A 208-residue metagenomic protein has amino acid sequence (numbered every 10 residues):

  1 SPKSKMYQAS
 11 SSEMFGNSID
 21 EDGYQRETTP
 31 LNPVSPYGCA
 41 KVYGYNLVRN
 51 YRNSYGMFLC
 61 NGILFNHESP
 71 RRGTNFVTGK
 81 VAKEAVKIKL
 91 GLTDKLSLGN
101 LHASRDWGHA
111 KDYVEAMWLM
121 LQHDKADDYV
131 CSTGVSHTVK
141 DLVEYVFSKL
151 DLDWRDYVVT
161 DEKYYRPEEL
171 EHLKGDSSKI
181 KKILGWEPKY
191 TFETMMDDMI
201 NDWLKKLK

Functional and structural regions predicted by a protein language model:
S1-S35: Conserved Rossmann-fold NAD(P)-dependent oxidoreductase catalytic core, especially the SDR/UDP-sugar
S1-Y7, G56-F58, T93-K95, A126: Active-site loop of short-chain dehydrogenase/reductase
S18-Y24, V42, N46-L121, G134-L150: NAD(P)-dependent short-chain dehydrogenase/reductase
P36, T74, T78, A110 (+3 more regions): Amphipathic alpha-helical segment in the mid-to-C-terminal domain of diverse UDP/GDP-sugar glycosyltransferases
Y37, K41: Active-site YXXXK catalytic motif of short-chain dehydrogenase/reductase
L96, N100, D127-Y129, H137-E144 (+2 more regions): C-terminal "lid/loop" region of Rossmann-like NAD(P)-dependent oxidoreductases
Y113, M117, C131, L142 (+2 more regions): Non-catalytic, hydrophobic alpha-helical segments
T191-K208: Amphipathic terminal alpha-helices
